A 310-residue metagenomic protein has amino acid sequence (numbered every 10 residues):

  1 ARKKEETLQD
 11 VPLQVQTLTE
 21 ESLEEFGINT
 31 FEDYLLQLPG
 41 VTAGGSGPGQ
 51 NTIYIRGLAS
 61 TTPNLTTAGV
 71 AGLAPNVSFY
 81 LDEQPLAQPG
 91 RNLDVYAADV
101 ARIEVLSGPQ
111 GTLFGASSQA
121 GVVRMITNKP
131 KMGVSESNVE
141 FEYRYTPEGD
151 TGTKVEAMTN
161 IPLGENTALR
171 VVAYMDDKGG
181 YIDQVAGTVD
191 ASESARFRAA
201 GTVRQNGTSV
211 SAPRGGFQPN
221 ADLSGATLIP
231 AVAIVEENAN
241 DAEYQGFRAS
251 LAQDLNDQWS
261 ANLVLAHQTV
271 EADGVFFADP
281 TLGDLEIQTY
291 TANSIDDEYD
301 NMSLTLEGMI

Functional and structural regions predicted by a protein language model:
A1-F26, N51-T52, V77, S137: N-terminal periplasmic "start-of-domain" segments of outer-membrane beta-barrel proteins
P12, E32-Q84: Extracytoplasmic beta-strand/coil segments of soluble accessory domains associated with Gram-negative outer-membrane
V15, L23, L35, I103-G108 (+2 more regions): Non-catalytic regulatory/gating segments with a bias toward low-complexity or hydrophobic composition
N51-Y54, T67, V105, S118-E142 (+1 more regions): N-terminal periplasmic accessory domains that precede and gate Gram-negative outer-membrane beta-barrel machines
T67-S107, A157, R198-G201: Short acidic/polar hinge/loop motifs at secondary-structure boundaries that mediate gating or recognition
F141-Y145, V232-E237, I287-A292: Extracellular loop and loop/strand-boundary signature of outer-membrane beta-barrel proteins
P147-A272, D300: Transmembrane beta-barrel wall of Gram-negative outer-membrane proteins
S260-Y299: Flexible loop and strand-edge segments within Gram-negative outer membrane beta-barrel domains
